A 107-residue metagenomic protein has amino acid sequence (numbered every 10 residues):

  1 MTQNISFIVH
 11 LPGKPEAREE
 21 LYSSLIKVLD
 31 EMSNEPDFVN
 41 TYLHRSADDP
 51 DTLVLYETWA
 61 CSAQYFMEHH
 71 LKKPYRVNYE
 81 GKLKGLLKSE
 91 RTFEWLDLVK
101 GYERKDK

Functional and structural regions predicted by a protein language model:
T2-I5, Y42-D51, E80-K107: Glycine-rich beta-strand-turn "strand-cap" elements at beta-sheet edges
I5-P12, N40-L71: Short, well-ordered beta-strand segments in beta-rich or mixed alpha/beta enzyme and ligand-binding folds
S6-V9, G13, V28, K100-G101: Small-side-chain structural scaffolding
P12-Y22: Short, surface-exposed ligand-recognition loops at beta-strand->loop->(often short) alpha-helix junctions that present
E16-A17, A47, Y75: Alpha-helical structural elements of signaling/regulatory helical domains
A17-E19, A63-Y65, G101: Residue-level signal for secondary-structure boundary sites
K27, S33-V39, T58-E94: An amphipathic, aromatic/His-enriched active-site/gating alpha helix that lines ligand/cofactor pockets
